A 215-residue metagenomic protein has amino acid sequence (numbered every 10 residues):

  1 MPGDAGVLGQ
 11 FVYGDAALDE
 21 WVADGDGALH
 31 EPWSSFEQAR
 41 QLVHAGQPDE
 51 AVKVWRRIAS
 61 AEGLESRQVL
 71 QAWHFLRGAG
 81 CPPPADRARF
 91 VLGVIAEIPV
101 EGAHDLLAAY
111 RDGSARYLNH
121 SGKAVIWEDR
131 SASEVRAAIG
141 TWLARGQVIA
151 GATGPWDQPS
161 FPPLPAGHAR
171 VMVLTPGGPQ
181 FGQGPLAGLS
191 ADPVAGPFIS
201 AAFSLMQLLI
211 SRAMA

Functional and structural regions predicted by a protein language model:
V7-W21, P48, V52-I95, P165-A215: Short, well-ordered, aromatic-rich surface patches in folded extracellular/luminal domains
L29-F36: Generic helix N-cap/helix-start motif at coil->alpha-helix transitions
Q38-L42, R77: Conserved small-residue packing positions in alpha-helical repeats and bundles
D86-R89, I95-A109: Long, charge-patterned amphipathic interaction tracts in eukaryotic proteins
H104-K123, R130-R136, Q183-P185: Extended intrinsically disordered, low-complexity coil regions enriched in Ser, Thr, Gly, Ala and often Pro
R111, A115, N119, W127 (+4 more regions): Mature extracytoplasmic or organellar-lumen-exposed domains after removal of signal/transit peptides
R136-H168: Short, internal acidic amphipathic alpha-helical interface segments that mediate docking to partner proteins
